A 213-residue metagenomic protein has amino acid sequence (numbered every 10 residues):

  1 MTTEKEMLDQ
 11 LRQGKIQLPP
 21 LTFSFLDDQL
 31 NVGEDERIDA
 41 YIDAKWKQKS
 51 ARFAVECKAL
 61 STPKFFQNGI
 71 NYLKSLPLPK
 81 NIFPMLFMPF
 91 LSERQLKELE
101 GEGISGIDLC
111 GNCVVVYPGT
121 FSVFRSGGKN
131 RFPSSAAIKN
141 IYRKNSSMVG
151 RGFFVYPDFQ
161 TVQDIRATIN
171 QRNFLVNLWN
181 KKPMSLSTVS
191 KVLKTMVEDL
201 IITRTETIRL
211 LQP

Functional and structural regions predicted by a protein language model:
M1-N31: Acidic-basic catalytic patches of nuclease active cores, encompassing PD-(D/E)XK and other metal-cofactor nuclease
E36-P77, M85-L86: Conserved catalytic cores of phosphodiester-cleaving nucleases, focusing on short active-site segments
P77-G103: Nucleic-acid nuclease catalytic cores
G103-V115: Charged, structured surface patches that assemble and position nucleic-acid processing machinery
V116-F121: Short, charged, surface-exposed secondary-structure boundary motifs
V123-R151: Short alpha-helical segments that sit at the start of domains
S146-P213: Loop-centered beta-sheet repeat module
